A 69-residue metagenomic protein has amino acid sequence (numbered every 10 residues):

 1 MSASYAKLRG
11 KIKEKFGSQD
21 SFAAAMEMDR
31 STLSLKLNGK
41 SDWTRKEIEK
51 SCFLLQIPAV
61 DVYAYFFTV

Functional and structural regions predicted by a protein language model:
M1-G17: A short, Lys/Arg-rich alpha-helix, primarily the initiator
G10, L35, A64: DNA-binding alpha-helical recognition surfaces that contact promoter or target DNA
F16-L35: Short alpha-helical DNA-recognition segment
F16-S18, W43-K46: Residue-level signal for the short linker/turn that defines the boundary of a DNA-recognition helix
S31, D42, V60: Key DNA-contact positions within bacterial/archaeal DNA-binding proteins
L37, E47, F66: DNA major-groove recognition helix of helix-turn-helix
K46-V62: DNA major-groove recognition helix of helix-turn-helix/homeodomain DNA-binding modules
V62-V69: Short amphipathic recognition helices of helix-turn-helix/homeodomain-type DNA-binding modules
